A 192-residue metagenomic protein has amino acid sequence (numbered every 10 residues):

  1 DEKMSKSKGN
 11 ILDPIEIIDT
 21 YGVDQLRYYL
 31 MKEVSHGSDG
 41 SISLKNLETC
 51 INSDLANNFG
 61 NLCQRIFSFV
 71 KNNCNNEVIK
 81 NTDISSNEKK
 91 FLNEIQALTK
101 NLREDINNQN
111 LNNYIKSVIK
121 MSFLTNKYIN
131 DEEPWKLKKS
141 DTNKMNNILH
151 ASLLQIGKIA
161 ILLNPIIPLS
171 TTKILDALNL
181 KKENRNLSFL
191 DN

Functional and structural regions predicted by a protein language model:
E2-K89, K181-D191: Catalytic adenosine-cofactor/nucleotide-binding cores of aminoacyl-tRNA synthetases and other
K6, I17-I18, L47-N58, N87-I95 (+2 more regions): Secondary-structure capping and boundary motifs in well-ordered enzyme cores
I11, L44, I95-K100, I156: Residue-level signal for cytosolic alpha-helical hairpin/rod architecture
E16-D19, Y28, T49, S68 (+7 more regions): Charged/polar, solvent-exposed surface patches and flexible loops
G40, E104, Q109, I119-N192: Basic, alpha-helical terminal appendages of large translation-related enzymes
N57, Q64, Y114, S122-F123: Active-site-proximal alpha-helical scaffolds that flank and shape metal-associated catalytic sites
C63-L102, N126-D141: Conserved, charged catalytic cores of large soluble enzymes
